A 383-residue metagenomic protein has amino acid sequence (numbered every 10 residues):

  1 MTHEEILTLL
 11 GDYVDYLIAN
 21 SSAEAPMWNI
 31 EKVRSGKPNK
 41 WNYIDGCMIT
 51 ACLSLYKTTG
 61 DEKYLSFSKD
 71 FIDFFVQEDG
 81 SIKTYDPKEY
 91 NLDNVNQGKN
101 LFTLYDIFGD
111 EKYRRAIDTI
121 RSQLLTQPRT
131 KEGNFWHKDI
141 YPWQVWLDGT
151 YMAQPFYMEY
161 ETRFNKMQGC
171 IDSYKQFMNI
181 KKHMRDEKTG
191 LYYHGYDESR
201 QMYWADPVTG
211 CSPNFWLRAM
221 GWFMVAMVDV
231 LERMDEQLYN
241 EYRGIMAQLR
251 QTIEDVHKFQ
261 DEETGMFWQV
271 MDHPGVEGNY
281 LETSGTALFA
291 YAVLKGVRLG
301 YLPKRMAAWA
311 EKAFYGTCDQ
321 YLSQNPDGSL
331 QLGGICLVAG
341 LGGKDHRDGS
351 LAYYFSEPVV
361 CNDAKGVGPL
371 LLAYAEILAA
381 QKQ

Functional and structural regions predicted by a protein language model:
T2-I44, K63-L65, F74-L92, N96-G98 (+4 more regions): CBM-like carbohydrate-recognition segments
I6-P26, S66-K83, R115-N134, M167-Y196 (+3 more regions): Long, well-ordered core segments of solenoidal/helical folds
A51, T58, N100, I107 (+9 more regions): Core register positions within helices of long alpha-helical scaffolds
T59, F108, Y160-I171, V230-R243 (+1 more regions): Inter-helical turn/loop segments and adjacent helix faces that build the functional surface of alpha-helical bundle
V76-K83, N134-D139, S199-P213, W268-G278 (+1 more regions): Acidic/His metal-coordination segments adjacent to aromatic residues that form catalytic metal sites in metalloenzymes
P87, L92-Q154: Extracytoplasmic mature domains of secreted/periplasmic and thylakoid-lumen proteins
V145-M152, N165, G169-D172, P207-F223 (+3 more regions): Short, contiguous, pocket-lining structural segments that sit at or immediately flank catalytic/ligand-binding sites
M224-P274, G278: Oxyanion-binding "anion nests"
